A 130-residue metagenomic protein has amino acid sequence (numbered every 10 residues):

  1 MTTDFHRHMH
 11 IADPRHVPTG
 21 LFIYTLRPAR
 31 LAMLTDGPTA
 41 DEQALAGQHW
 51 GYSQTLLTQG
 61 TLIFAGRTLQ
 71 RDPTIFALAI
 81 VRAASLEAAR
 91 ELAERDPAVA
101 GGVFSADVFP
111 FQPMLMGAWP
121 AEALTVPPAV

Functional and structural regions predicted by a protein language model:
T2-V130: Conserved, structured core segments of small domains
